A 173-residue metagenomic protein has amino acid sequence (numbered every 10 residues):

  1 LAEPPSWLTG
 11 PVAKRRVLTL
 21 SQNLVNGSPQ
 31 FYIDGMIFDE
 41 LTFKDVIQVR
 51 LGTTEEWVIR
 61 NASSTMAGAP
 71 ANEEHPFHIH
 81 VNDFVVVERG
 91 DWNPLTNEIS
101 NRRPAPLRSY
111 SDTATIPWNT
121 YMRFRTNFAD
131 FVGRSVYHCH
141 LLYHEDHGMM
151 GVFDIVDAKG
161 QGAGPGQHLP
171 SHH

Functional and structural regions predicted by a protein language model:
L1-D130, D157, H168-H173: Edge beta-strand plus adjacent loop/short-helix module at the start of the mature soluble/periplasmic domain
T19, H140, D154: Residue-level detector of conserved, well-ordered beta-strand and adjacent loop positions that form binding/recognition
R60-A62, H140-H144: Beta-strand-rich extracellular modules
F84, H144-D146: Structural signature of outer-membrane beta-barrel domains
R134: Conserved tryptophan-centered aromatic signature that marks the ligand-binding surface of SH3 and related Trp-rich
M149-K159: Short beta-strand elements
A163: Short, solvent-exposed loop/beta-turn-alpha elements that line the ligand-binding surface or hinge of extracytoplasmic
